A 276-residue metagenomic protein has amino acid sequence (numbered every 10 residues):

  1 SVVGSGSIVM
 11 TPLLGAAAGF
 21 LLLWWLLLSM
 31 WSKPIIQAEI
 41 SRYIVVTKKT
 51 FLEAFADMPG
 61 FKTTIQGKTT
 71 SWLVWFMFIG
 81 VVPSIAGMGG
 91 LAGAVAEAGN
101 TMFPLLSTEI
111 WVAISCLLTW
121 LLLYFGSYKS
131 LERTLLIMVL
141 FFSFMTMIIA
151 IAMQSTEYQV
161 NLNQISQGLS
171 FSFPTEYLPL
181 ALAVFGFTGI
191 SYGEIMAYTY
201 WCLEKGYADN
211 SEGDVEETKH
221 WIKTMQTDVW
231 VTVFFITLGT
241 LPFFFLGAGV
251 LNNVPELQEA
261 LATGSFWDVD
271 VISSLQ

Functional and structural regions predicted by a protein language model:
S1-S29, S273: Transmembrane helix-boundary motif of multi-pass solute transporters/channels
V9-M10, S130-E132, G193-I236, N252-D268: Hydrophobic, small-residue-rich membrane helices and short re-entrant helix-turn-helix hairpins that build
T11-L13, A38-K68, E97-G99, S211 (+1 more regions): Flexible loop linkers connecting adjacent transmembrane helices in multi-pass alpha-helical membrane transporters
W24-E39, H220-N252: Selective recognition of specific alpha-helical transmembrane segments in multi-pass small-molecule
W31, T64-V82, V112-I114, F173-F185 (+3 more regions): Select transmembrane alpha-helical segments in multipass membrane proteins
V46, G67-P104: Hydrophobic transmembrane alpha-helices that form the core helical bundles of multi-pass secondary transporters
V74-M77, T101-F125, L140-I151: Transmembrane alpha-helical segments of multi-pass small-molecule transport proteins
L140-E176, A181-Y200, G247-L251: Hydrophobic alpha-helical segments and their helix-loop junctions in multi-pass secondary transporters
